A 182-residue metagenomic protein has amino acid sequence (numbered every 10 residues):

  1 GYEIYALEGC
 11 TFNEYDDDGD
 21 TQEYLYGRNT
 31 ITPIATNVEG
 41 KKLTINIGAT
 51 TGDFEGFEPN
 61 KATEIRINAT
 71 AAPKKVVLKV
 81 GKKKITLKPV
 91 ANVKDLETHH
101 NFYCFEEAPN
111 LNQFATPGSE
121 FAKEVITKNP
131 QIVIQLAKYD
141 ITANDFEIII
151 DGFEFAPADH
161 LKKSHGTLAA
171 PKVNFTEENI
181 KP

Functional and structural regions predicted by a protein language model:
G1-K83, D95-P182: Accessory, solvent-exposed terminal regions and/or long lumenal/extracellular loops of proteins
